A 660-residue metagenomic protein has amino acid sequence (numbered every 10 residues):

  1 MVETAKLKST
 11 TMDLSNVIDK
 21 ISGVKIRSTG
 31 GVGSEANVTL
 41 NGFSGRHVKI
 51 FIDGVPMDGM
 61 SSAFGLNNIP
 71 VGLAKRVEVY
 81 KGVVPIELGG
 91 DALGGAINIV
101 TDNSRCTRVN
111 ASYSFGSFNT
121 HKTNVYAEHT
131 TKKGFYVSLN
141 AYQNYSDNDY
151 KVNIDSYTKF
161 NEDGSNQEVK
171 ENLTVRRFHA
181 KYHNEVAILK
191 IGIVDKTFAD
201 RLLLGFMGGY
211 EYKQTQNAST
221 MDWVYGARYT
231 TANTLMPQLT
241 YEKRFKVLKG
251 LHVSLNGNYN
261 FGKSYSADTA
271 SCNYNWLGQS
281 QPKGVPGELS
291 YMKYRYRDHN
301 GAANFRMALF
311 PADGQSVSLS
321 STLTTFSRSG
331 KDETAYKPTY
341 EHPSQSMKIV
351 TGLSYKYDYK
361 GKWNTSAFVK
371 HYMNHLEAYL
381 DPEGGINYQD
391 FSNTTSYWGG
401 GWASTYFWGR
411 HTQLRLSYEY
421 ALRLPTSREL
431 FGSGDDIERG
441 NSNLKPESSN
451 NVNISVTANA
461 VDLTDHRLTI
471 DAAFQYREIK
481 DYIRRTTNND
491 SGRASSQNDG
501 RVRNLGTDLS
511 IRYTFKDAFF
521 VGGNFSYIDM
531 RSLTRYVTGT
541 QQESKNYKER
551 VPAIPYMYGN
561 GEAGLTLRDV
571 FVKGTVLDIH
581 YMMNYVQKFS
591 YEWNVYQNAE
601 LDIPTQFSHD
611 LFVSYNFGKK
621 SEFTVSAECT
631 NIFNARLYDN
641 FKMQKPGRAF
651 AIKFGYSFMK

Functional and structural regions predicted by a protein language model:
S15-P56: Extracytoplasmic beta-strand/coil segments of soluble accessory domains associated with Gram-negative outer-membrane
V55-G82: Short acidic/polar hinge/loop motifs at secondary-structure boundaries that mediate gating or recognition
E78, V84-I86, A96, D102-T130 (+2 more regions): Short strand-turn segments of transmembrane beta-barrel domains in outer membranes, especially the first one or two
S104-R108, K132-F135, K196-L202, R244-S254 (+8 more regions): Short loop/turn motifs that connect adjacent beta-strands in outer-membrane beta-barrel proteins
S114, T131-W223: Periplasmic-side early beta-strands and strand-to-turn transitions of outer-membrane beta-barrels
F407, L414-E419, E447-L505, S526: Membrane-embedded beta-barrel scaffold of Gram-negative outer-membrane proteins
L422, K480-D481, V521, I579-K660: C-terminal beta-signal and adjacent terminal beta-strands/loops of Gram-negative outer-membrane beta-barrel proteins
T469-E478, Q497-S590: Gram-negative outer-membrane beta-barrel transporters
